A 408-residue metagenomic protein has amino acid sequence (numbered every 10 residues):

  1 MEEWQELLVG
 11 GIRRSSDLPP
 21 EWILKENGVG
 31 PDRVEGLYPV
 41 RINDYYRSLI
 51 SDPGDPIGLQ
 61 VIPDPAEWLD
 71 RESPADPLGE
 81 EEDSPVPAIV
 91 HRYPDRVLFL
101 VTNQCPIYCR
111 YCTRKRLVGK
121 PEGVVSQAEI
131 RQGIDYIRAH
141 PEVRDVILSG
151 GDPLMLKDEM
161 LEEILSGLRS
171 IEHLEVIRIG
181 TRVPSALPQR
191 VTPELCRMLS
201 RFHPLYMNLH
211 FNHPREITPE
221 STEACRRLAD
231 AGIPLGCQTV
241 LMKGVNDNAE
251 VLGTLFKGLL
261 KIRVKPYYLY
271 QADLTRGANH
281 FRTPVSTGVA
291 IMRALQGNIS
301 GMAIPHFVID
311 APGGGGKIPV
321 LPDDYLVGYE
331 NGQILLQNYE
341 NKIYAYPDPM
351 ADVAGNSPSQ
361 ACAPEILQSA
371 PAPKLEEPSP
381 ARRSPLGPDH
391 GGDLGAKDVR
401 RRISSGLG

Functional and structural regions predicted by a protein language model:
M1-R92, L386-G387, S404: Flexible, acidic/Gly-rich N-terminal and inter-domain linker regions that tether and position cofactor-handling modules
P39-I42, P85-R114: N-terminal pre-triad scaffold of radical SAM enzymes
Y46, C109, Y267: Conserved, mostly hydrophobic/aromatic
E81-P85, R92-D95, F99, S359-G408: A short, charged
C112-V124: Iron-sulfur (Fe-S) cluster-binding segments and ferredoxin-like electron-carrier domains, especially [2Fe-2S]
E122-Q132: Short cysteine/histidine-rich metal-coordination sites, predominantly Zn2+-binding motifs
R131-D145, L154-I299: Conserved AdoMet/S-adenosylmethionine-binding subsite of the radical SAM
M292-A381, D389: C-terminal accessory regions of radical SAM enzymes
